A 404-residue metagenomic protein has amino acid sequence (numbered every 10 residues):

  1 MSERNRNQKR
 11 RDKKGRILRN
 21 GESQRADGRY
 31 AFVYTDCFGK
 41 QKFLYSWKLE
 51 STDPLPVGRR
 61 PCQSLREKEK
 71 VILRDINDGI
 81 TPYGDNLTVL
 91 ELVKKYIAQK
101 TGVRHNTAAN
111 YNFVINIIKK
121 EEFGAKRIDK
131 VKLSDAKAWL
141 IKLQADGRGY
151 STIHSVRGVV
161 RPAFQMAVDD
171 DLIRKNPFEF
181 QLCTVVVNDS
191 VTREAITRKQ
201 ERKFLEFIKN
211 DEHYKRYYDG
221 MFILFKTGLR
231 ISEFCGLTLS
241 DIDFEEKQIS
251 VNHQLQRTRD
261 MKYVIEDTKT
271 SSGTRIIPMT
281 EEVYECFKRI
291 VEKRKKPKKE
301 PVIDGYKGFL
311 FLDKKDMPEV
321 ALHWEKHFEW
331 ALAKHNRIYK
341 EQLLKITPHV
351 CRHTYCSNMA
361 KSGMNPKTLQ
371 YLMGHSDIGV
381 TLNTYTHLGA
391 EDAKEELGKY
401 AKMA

Functional and structural regions predicted by a protein language model:
M1-L87, E91, N116, A138 (+1 more regions): Basic/aromatic DNA-contact patch characteristic of tyrosine site-specific recombinases
P54-P61, D85, K94-L172, S190 (+4 more regions): N-terminal core-binding DNA-recognition domain of tyrosine site-specific recombinases/integrases
K94, K130-L133, A145, R174 (+8 more regions): Phosphate-coordinating loops and pocket residues in cytosolic domains that bind phosphorylated ligands
D146, Y150, E206-Y217, T227 (+5 more regions): Short, basic (Lys/Arg/His-rich) helix/loop patches that form interaction surfaces in the mid-to-C-terminal regions
H154-V156, D169, I173-K175, E179-L237 (+4 more regions): Basic, Lys/Arg- and aromatic-enriched nucleic-acid-binding interface segment
C183, L237-K295, V302: Conserved tyrosine-mediated DNA breakage-rejoining catalytic core shared by Y-recombinases
V187, A195, Q254-L255, M373-G398: Catalytic-site neighborhood detector that most strongly recognizes the C-terminal catalytic loop/helix of tyrosine
F204, D260-I265, S362, H387-A404: DNA/chromatin major-groove-contacting recognition/catalytic segments
